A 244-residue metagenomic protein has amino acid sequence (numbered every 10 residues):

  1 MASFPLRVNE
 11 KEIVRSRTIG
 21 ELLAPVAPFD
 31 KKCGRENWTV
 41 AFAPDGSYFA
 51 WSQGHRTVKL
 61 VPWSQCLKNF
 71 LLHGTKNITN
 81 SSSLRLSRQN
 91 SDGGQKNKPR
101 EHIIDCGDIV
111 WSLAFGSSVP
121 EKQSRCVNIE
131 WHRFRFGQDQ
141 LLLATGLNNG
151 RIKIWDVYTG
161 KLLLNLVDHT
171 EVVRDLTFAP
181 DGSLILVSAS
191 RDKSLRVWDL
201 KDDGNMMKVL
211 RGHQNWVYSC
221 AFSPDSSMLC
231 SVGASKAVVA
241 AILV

Functional and structural regions predicted by a protein language model:
M1-T39, Q65-P99, P120-R133: Intrinsically disordered, low-complexity acidic/Ser/Thr/Pro-rich linker and tail segments in large eukaryotic scaffolds
F29-N37, T75-I78, I104-V110, V167-V173 (+1 more regions): WD40/WD-repeat beta-propeller blade N-cap
E36, D45, R100, I109 (+7 more regions): WD40/WD-repeat beta-propeller blade-loop signature
A41-G46, A114-P120, F134-Q140, T177-S183 (+1 more regions): Loop/turn segments within WD40 beta-propeller blades
F49, L143, I185-L186, L229: Hydrophobic beta-strand positions that form the internal "hydrophobic ladder" of WD40/Gbeta-like beta-propeller blades
S52-H55, G146-N149, S188-D192, V232-S235: Conserved strand-to-loop turn within each blade of WD40 beta-propeller repeats
T57, R151, T170, K193-R196 (+3 more regions): A conserved positional marker within WD40/Gbeta-like beta-propeller blades
V58-W63, I152-W155, L176, L195-D199 (+1 more regions): WD40-repeat beta-propellers
